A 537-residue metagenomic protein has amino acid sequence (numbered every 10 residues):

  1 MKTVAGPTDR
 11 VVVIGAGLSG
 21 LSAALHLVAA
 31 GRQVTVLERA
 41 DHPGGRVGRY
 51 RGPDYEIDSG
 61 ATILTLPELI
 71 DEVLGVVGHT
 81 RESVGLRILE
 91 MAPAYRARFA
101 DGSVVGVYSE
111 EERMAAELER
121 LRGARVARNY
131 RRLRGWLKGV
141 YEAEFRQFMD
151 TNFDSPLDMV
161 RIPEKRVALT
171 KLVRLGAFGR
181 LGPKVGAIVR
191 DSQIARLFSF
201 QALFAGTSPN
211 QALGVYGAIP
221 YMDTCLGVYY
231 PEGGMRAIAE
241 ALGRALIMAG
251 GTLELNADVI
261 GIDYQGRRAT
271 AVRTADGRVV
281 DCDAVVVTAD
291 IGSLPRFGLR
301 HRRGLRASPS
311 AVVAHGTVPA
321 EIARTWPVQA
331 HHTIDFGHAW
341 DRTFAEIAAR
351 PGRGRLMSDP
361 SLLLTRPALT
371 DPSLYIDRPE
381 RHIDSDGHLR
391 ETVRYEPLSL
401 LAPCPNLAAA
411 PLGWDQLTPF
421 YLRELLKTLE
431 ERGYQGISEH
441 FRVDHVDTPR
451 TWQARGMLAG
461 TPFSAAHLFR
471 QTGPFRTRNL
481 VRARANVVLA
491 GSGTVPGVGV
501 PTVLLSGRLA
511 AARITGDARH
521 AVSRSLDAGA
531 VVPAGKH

Functional and structural regions predicted by a protein language model:
M1-V11, A29-A30, F469-R470, F475 (+1 more regions): Extreme N-terminal leader/targeting segments of oxidoreductases
A5-R146: N-terminal glycine-rich phosphate/pyrophosphate-binding loop and immediately adjacent elements
A61, S492-T515: A conserved FAD-binding loop/helix module that cradles the flavin
A100-Q211: Rossmann-like flavin
D191-A205, M357-L363, Q435-P496: A glycine-rich dinucleotide-binding beta-alpha-beta segment and adjacent secondary-structure elements that constitute
A218-A269: Helical element adjacent to the flavin cofactor pocket in flavoenzyme catalytic cores
I260-L389, V531: Mid-domain catalytic core of redox enzymes that form a hydrophobic substrate pocket/lid adjacent to a catalytic redox
L364, A368-H467: FAD-dependent oxidoreductase catalytic-site/capping-region signature
